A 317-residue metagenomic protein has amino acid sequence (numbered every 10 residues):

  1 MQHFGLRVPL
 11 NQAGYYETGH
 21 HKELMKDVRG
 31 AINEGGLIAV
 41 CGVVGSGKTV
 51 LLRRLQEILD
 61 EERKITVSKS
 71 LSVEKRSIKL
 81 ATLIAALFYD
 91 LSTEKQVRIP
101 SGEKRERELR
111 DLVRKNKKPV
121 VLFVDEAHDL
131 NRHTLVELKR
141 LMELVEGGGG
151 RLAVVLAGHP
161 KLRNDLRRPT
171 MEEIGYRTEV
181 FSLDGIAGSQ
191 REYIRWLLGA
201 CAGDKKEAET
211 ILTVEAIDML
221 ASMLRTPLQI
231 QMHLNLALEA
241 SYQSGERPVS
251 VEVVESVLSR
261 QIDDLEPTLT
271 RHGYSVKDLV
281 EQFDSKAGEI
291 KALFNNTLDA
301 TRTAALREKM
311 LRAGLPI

Functional and structural regions predicted by a protein language model:
M1-G35, P316-I317: A short, basic N-terminal segment
F4-V8, S70, E74-V97: Conserved NTP-binding/hydrolysis module of P-loop NTPases
E34-R54: Walker A/P-loop nucleotide-binding motif
L37, R107-L156, N164, R168-P169: Conserved Walker B catalytic segment
Q56, L162-R177: Short regulatory helix/loop adjacent to the ATP-binding pocket of P-loop NTPases
S72-E74, T178-Q190: Conserved AAA+ ATPase "SRH/arginine-finger" region at the nucleotide-binding site
T93-S101, I186-E215: Conserved C-terminal "switch" segment of AAA+ ATPases
G199, G203, E207-I317: C-terminal alpha-helical "lid" subdomain
